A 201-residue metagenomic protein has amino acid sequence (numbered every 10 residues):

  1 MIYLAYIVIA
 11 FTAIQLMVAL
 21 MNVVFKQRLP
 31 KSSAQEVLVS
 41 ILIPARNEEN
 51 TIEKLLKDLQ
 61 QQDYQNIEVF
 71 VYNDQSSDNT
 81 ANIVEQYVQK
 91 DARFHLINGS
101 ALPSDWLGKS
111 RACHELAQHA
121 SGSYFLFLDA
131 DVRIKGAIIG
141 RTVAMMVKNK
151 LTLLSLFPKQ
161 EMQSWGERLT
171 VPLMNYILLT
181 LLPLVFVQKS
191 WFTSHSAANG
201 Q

Functional and structural regions predicted by a protein language model:
M1-Q35, P172, L184: N-terminal membrane-anchoring/stem segments of glycan-assembly enzymes
A19-P30, E48-Q61: Short, well-formed alpha-helical segments that are part of the catalytic scaffolds of diverse glycosyltransferases
V37-S40, E68: Cell-envelope/extracellular polymer assembly enzymes that use nucleotide-activated donors
S40-E48, L55, Q62, Y72 (+1 more regions): A conserved hydrophobic helix/loop-capping motif in glycosyltransferases and polysaccharide synthases
L56-L102: Acidic donor-binding segment of Leloir-type glycosyltransferases
N79, A130-M145: Acidic donor-binding/catalytic loop of UDP-sugar-dependent glycosyltransferases, especially processive GT2
N98, L102-A112, R141, M145-Q201: Long helical/loop segments within the catalytic core of UDP-sugar-dependent glycosyltransferases, especially the large
C113, F125: Short aromatic/hydrophobic "clamp" motif used to bind/position activated sugar donors
